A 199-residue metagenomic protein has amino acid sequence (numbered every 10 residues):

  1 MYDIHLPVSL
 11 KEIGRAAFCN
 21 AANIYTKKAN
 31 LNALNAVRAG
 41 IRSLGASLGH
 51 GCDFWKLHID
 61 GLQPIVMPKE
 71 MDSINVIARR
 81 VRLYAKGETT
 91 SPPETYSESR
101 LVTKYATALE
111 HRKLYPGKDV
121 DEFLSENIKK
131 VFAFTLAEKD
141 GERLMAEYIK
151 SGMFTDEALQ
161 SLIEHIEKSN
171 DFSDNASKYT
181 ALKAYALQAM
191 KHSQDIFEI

Functional and structural regions predicted by a protein language model:
M1-E12, N20-A137, I149, M153-Q160: Structural signature of tandem-repeat unit edges
S125-I199: Extended alpha-helical scaffolding segments
